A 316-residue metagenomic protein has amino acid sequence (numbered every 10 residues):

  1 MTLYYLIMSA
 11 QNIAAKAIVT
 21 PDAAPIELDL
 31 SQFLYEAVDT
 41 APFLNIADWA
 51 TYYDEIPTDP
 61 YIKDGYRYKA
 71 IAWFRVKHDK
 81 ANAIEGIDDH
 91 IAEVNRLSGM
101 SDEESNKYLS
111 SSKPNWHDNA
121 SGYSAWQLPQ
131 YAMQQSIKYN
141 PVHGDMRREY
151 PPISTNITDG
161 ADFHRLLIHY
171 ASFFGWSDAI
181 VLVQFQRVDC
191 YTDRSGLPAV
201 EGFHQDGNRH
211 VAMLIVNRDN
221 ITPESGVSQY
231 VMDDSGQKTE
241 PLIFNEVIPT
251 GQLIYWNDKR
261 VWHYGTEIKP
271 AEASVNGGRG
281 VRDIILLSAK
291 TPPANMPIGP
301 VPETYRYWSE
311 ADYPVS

Functional and structural regions predicted by a protein language model:
T2-A132: N-terminal auxiliary "cap/dimerization" subdomain that precedes the catalytic jelly-roll/cupin core of mononuclear
V76-K77, Q184-V188, I215, N257 (+1 more regions): Structured loops at beta-to-helix junctions and adjacent beta-edge loops in soluble globular domains
D118-Y191: Extracellular-facing segments of soluble proteins and assemblies that are Gly/Ser/Thr-biased and enriched in aromatics
Q135, Y139, S177-A199, I248 (+1 more regions): Generic detector of solvent-exposed, compositionally biased contiguous segments
S154-D159, G175, F203-H204, I243-E246 (+1 more regions): Short, contiguous, pocket-lining structural segments that sit at or immediately flank catalytic/ligand-binding sites
A179, N208-H210, R279-D283: Residues at beta-strand starts and edge strands
L182-N245: Catalytic core of non-heme Fe(II) oxygenases with the double-stranded beta-helix
G226-S316: Catalytic core of Fe(II)/2-oxoglutarate
